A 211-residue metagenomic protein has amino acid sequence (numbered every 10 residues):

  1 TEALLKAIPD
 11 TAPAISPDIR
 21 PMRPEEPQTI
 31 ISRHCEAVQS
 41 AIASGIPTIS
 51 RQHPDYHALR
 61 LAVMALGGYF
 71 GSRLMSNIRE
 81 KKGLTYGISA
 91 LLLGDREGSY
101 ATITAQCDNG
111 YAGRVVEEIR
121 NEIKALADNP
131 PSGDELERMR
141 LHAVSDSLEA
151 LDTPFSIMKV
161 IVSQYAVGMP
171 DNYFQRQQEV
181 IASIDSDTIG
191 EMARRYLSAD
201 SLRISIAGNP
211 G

Functional and structural regions predicted by a protein language model:
T1, I123, A193: Hydrophobic "lid"/C-terminal helical patch of Rossmann-like NAD(P)-dependent dehydrogenase/epimerase domains
T1-L5, I119-R120: PAPS/PAP-binding and catalytic site of the sulfotransferase fold
K6-H53, M64-E117, E135, V160 (+1 more regions): Non-catalytic beta-strand/loop surface segments
I15-P24, E118-A150, I206-G208: Acidic/histidine-enriched alpha-helical segments
Y56: Double-stranded RNA-binding/processing signature
G67-G68, E80, L84, A125-N129 (+3 more regions): Short, well-ordered loop/turn and helix-capping segments at boundaries between secondary-structure elements and domains
M139-G211: C-terminal regions of mature proteins
